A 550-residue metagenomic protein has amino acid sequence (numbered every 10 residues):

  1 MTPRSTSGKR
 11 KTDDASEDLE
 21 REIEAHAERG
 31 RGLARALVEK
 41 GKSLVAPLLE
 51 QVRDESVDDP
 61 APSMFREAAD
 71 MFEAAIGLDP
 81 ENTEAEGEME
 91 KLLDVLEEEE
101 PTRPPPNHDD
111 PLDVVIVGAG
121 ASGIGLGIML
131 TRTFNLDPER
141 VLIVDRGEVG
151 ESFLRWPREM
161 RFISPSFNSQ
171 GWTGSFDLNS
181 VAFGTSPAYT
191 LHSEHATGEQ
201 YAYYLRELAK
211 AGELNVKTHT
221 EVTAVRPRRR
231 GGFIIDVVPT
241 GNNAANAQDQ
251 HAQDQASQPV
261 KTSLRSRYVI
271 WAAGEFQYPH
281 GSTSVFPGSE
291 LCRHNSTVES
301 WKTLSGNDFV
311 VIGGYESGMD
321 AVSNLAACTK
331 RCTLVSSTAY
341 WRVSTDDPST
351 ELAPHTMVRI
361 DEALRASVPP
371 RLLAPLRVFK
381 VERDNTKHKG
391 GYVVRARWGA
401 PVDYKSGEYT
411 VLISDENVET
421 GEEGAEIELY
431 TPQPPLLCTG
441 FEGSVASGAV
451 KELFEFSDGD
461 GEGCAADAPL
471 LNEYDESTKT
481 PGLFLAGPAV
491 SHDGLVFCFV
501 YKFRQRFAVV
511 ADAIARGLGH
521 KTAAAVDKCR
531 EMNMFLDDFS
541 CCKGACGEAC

Functional and structural regions predicted by a protein language model:
D110-L142, V310-A326: N-terminal Rossmann-like FAD-binding beta1-loop-alpha1 element of flavoenzymes
D110-P111, L136, E207-S305, S414-A425 (+3 more regions): FAD-binding core/adjacent interface of flavoenzyme oxidoreductases
E139, R146-Y203, V335-E362, A366-P369: Glycine-rich active-site loop/strand segments that organize a redox cofactor
T197-Q200, W271-C328, L334, D458-E473: Glycine-rich dinucleotide-binding loop and its adjacent helix/turn
A224, G241-A245, V260, L264 (+2 more regions): A Rossmann-like FAD-binding core segment of flavoenzymes
S289-T303, E423, Y430-P432, L437-F497: FAD-site-proximal beta/loop scaffold in flavoenzymes
E442, D460-C550: C-terminal, flexible cofactor-proximal segment of oxidoreductases
